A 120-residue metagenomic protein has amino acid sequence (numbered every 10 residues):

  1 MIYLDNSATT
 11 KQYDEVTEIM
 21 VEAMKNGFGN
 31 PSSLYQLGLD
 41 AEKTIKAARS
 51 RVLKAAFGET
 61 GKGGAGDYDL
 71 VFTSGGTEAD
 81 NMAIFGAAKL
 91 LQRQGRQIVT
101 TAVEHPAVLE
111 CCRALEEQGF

Functional and structural regions predicted by a protein language model:
M1-F120: Pyridoxal 5′-phosphate
